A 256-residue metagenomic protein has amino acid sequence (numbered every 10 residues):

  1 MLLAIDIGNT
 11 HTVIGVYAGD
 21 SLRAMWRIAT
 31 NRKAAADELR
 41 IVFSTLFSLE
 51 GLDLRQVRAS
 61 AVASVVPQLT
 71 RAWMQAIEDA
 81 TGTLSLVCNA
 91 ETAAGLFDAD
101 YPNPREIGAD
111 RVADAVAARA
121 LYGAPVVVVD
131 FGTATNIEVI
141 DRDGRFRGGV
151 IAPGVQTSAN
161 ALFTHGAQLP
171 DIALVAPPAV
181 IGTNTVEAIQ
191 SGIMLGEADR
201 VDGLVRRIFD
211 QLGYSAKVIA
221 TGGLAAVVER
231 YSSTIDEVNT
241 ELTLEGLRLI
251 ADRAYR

Functional and structural regions predicted by a protein language model:
L2-A4, T30, S158-R256: ATP-binding/phosphotransfer module of carbohydrate and carboxylate kinases, centering on a glycine-rich
L2-D6, A61, V126-D130, I219: Short glycine-aspartate micro-motif
L2-S48, R55, R145-D171, V175-A176: Short glycine-rich, Thr/Ser-proximal phosphate-binding strand/loop in the N-terminal lobe of ATP-dependent enzymes
T12-V16, T135-I140: Short beta-strand scaffold segments in enzyme catalytic cores
K33-A34, T92-L96, L242-G246: A short acidic, often aromatic-flanked loop/helix-cap motif at beta-alpha or helix-coil junctions that lines enzyme
F43-A59, V205-S215: Phosphate/pyrophosphate-binding loops at sites that engage ATP/ADP/AMP, CoA/4′-phosphopantetheine, polyphosphate
E50-I107, D143-G149, G154-V155, T183-M194 (+3 more regions): Short beta-strand-loop/turn "lid" adjacent to the catalytic site in phosphate-handling enzymes
A93-V126, R248-R256: Conserved phosphate-binding catalytic cores of ATP/NTP-utilizing and phosphoryl-transfer enzymes
